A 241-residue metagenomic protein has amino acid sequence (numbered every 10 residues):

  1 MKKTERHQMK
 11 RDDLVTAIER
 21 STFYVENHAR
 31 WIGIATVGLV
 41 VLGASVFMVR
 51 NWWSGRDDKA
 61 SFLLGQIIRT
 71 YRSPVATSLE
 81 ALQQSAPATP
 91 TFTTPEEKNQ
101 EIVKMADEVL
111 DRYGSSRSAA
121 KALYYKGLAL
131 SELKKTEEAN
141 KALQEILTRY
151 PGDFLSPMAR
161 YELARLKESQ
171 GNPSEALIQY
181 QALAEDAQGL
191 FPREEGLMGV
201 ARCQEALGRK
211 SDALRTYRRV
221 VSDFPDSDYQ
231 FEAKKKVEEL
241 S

Functional and structural regions predicted by a protein language model:
M1-G38: N-terminal positive-inside, membrane-proximal cytosolic segments immediately preceding the first
L110-A119, L147-P157, A184-R193, V221-E232: Short solvent-exposed coil/turn linkers within tandem alpha-helical repeat scaffolds
